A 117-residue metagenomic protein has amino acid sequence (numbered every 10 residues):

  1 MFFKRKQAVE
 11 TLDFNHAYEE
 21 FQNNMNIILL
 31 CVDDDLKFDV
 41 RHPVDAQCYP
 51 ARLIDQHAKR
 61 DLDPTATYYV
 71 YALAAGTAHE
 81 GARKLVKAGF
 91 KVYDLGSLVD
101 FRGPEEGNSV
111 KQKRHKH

Functional and structural regions predicted by a protein language model:
M1-Y18, N23-I27, D35-T67, L73-H117: Rhodanese-like catalytic fold shared by cysteine-dependent sulfurtransferases and DSP/PTP-type phosphatases
L30: Active-site flanking residues adjacent to catalytic metal/cofactor-binding acidic residues
